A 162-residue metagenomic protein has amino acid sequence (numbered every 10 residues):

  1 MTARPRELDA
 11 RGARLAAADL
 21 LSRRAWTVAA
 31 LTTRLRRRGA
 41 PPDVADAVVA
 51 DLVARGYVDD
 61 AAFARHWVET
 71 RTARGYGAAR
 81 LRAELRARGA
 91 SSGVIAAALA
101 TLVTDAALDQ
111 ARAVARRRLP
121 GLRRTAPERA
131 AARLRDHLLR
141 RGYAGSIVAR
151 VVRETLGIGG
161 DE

Functional and structural regions predicted by a protein language model:
M1-E162: An alpha-helical, amphipathic repeat domain used for nucleic-acid recognition, typified by the mTERF helical solenoid
